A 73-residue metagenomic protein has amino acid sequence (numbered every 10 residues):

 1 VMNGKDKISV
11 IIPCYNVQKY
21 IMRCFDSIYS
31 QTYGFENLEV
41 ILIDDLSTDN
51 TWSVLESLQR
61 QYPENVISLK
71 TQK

Functional and structural regions predicted by a protein language model:
V1-S30: N-proximal low-complexity "stem/linker" segments adjacent to membrane-targeting elements
K5-I8, Y29-L42, N50, P63-I67: Short loop->beta transition adjacent to catalytic acidic/histidine clusters or analogous donor-positioning motifs
M22, D49-L58: Acidic helix N-cap motif at the loop->helix transition within catalytic regions of sugar-transfer enzymes
C24-D26, N37, D44, E56: Generic preference for flexible, low-structure residues
D44-S53, K73: A conserved acidic beta->alpha catalytic loop
K70: Short loop/edge segments at beta-strand edges and connector loops that shape dinucleotide/nucleotide cofactor-binding
